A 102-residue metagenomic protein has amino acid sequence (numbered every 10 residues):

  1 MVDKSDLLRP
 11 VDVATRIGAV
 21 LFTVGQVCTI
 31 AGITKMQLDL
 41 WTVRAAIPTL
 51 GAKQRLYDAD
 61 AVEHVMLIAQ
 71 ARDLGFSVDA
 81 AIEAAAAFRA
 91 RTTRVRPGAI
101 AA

Functional and structural regions predicted by a protein language model:
M1-T29, V43-A102: Arg/Lys-rich, alpha-helical DNA-contact motif
M36: Key DNA-contact positions within bacterial/archaeal DNA-binding proteins
